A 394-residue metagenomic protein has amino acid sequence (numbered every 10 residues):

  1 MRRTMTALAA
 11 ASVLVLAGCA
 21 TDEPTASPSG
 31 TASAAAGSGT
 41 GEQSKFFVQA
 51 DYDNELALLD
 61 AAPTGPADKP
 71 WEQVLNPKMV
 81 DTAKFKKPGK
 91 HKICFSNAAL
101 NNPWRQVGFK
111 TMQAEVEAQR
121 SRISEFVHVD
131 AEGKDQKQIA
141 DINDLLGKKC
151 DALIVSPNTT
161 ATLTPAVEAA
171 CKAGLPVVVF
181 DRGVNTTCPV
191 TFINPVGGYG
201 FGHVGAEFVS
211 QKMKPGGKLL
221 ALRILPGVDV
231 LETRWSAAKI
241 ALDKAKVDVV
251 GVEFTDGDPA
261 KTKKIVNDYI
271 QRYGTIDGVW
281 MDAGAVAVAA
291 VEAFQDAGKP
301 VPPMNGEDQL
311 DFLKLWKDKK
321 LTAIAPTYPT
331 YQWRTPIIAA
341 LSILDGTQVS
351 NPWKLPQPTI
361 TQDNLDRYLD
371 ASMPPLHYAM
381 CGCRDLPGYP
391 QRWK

Functional and structural regions predicted by a protein language model:
M1-A11: N-terminal export and membrane-targeting signals
L14-G18: C-terminal motif of bacterial Sec signal peptides marking the signal peptidase cleavage site
C19-K394: A residue-level marker of the well-folded mature domains of exported/periplasmic proteins
